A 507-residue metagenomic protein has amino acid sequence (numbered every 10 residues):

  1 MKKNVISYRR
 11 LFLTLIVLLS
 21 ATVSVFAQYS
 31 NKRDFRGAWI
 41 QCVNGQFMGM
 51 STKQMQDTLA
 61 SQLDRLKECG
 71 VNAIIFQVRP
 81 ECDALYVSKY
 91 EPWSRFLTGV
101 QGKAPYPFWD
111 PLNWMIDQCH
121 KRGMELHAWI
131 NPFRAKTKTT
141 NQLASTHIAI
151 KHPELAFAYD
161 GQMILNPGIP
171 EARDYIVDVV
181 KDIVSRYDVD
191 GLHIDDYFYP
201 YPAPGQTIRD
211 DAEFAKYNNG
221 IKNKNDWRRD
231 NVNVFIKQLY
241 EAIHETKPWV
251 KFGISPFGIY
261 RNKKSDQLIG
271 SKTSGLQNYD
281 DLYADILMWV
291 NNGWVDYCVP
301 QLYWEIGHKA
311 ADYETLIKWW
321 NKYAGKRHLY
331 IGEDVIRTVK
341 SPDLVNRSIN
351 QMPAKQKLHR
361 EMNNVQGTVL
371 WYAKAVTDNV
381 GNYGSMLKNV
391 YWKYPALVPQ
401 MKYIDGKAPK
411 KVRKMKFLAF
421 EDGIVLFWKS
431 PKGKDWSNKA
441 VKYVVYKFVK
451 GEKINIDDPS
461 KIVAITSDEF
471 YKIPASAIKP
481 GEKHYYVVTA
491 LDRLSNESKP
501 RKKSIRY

Functional and structural regions predicted by a protein language model:
R33, Q41, G45-K53, D57 (+3 more regions): Active-site-adjacent "subsite" loops/lids of carbohydrate-active enzymes
D57-A84, R186-V189, M288, W294: Catalytic domains of carbohydrate-active enzymes, especially glycoside hydrolases
G70-Y106: Aromatic-lined carbohydrate-binding/catalytic grooves of carbohydrate-active enzymes
A84-G99, R134-D160, D196-N219, K264-G275: Aromatic- and acidic-residue-enriched segments that line the glycan-binding/catalytic groove of carbohydrate-active
E171, Y175-V179, S185-I194, F198-K272 (+3 more regions): Active-site neighborhood of glycoside hydrolase catalytic domains
Y283-K309, G325-Y403: Substrate-binding cleft of secreted/luminal carbohydrate-active enzymes
N382-N438, S495-Y507: Pro/Thr/Ser/Gly-rich low-complexity, intrinsically disordered linker/stalk tracts
A475-S498: Beta-strand-rich modules
